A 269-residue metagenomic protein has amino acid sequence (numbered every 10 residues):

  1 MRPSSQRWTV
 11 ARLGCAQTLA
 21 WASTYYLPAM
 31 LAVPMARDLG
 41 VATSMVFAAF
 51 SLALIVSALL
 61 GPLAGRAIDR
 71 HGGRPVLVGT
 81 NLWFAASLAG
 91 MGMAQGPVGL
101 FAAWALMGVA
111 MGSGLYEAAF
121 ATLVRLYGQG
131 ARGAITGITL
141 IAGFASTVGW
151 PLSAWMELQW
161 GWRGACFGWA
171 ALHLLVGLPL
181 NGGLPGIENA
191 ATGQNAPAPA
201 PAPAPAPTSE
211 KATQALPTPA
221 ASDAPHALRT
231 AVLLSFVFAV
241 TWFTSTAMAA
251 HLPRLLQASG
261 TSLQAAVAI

Functional and structural regions predicted by a protein language model:
P3-L27, L106, A227-T244: Pair of pore-lining "gating" transmembrane helices in MFS-fold secondary transporters
W8-T43, L60-A64, W150, T246-P253: Extracytoplasmic
T18, S87, V98-G114, T139 (+1 more regions): Hydrophobic core of transmembrane alpha-helices in multi-pass small-molecule transporters, especially MFS/SLC-type
P28-V33, A227-I269: Extracytoplasmic gate region of multi-pass secondary transporters
M35, S113-Y127: Intracellular juxtamembrane helix-capping segments at the cytosolic ends of symmetry-related transmembrane helices
L59-V98: Conserved MFS/SLC helix-loop-helix module at the cytosolic interface between two early adjacent transmembrane helices
Q129-W150: Glycine-rich segments within core transmembrane alpha-helices of 12-TM secondary carriers
G164-G183: Symmetry-related core transmembrane helices of the 12-TM Major Facilitator Superfamily/SLC fold
